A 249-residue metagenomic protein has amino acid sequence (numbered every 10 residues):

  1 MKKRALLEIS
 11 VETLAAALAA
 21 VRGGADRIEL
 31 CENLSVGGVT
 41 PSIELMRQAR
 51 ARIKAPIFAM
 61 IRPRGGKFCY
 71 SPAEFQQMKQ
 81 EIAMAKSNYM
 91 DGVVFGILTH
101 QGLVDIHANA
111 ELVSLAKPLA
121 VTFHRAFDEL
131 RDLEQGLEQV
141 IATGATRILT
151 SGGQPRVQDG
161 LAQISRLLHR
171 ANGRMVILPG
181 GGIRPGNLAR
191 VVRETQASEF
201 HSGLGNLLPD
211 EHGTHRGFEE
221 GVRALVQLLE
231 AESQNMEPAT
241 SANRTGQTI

Functional and structural regions predicted by a protein language model:
K2-E12, I61-K79, L98, T122-L133: Active-site mouth loops of central-metabolism enzymes
K2-I28, N33-T40: N-terminal pre-domain/capping segments
A5-I9, I28-L30, I57-I61, V93-F95 (+4 more regions): Hydrophobic faces of well-ordered beta-strands that scaffold small-molecule active sites in alpha/beta enzyme cores
A15, L34-A55, A73-Q76, I97-K117 (+4 more regions): Active-site-adjacent beta->alpha loops and helix N-cap segments on the catalytic face of soluble alpha/beta enzymes
A15-A19, C69-E81, D128-T143, L167-H169 (+2 more regions): Catalytic cores of alpha/beta
A25, K54, Y89-D91, P118 (+2 more regions): A structural motif
Q80-I97, V104: Ordered, amphipathic secondary-structure segments that act as subunit-interaction surfaces in large macromolecular
E237-I249: Short, low-complexity, charge-dense intrinsically disordered segments
